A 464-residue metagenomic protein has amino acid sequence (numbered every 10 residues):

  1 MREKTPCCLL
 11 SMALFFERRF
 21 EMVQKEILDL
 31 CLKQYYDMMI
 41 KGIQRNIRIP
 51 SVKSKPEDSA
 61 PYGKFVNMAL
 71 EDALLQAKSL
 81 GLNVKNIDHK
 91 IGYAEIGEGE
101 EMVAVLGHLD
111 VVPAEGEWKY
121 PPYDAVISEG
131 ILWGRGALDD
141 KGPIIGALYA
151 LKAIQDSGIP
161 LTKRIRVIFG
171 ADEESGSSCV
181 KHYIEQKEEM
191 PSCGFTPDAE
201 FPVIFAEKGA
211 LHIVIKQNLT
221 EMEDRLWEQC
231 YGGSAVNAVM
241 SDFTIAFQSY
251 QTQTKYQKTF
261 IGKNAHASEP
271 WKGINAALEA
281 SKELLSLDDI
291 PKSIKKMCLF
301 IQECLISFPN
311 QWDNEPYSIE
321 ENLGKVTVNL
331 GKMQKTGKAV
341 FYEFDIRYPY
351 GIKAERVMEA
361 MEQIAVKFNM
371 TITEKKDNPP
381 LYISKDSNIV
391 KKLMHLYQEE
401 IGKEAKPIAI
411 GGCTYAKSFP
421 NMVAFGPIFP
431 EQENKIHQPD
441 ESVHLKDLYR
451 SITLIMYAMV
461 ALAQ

Functional and structural regions predicted by a protein language model:
P6-C7, M12-L14: Short, often N-terminal, low-complexity regions that either remain intrinsically disordered or form a short helix
V23-R135, I159-L161: Acidic/His- and Gly-rich active-site-bordering loop/insert found across diverse amide/peptide-bond hydrolases
N83, M102-F169, S175, E185 (+3 more regions): Active-site metal-coordination/substrate-binding segment of hydrolases, especially metallo-dependent peptidases
L109-V111, I168-G176, P197-P202, S234 (+1 more regions): Acidic, glycine-rich active-site loops and adjacent beta-strand->loop/helix elements that engage anionic groups
E115-S128, Q217, Q253-F260, H395: Acidic-glycine-rich active-site phosphate/pyrophosphate-binding loop
K181-P349: Midchain, well-structured core segments that form catalytic/ion-binding scaffolds
T254-Y256, R356-A365: Short amphipathic alpha-helices in soluble, non-transmembrane regions that often serve as interface/regulatory elements
W271-G337, E343, R347-E359, T371-Q464: An extended, acidic, His-containing surface patch that forms the Zn2+-binding/catalytic region of metallohydrolases
